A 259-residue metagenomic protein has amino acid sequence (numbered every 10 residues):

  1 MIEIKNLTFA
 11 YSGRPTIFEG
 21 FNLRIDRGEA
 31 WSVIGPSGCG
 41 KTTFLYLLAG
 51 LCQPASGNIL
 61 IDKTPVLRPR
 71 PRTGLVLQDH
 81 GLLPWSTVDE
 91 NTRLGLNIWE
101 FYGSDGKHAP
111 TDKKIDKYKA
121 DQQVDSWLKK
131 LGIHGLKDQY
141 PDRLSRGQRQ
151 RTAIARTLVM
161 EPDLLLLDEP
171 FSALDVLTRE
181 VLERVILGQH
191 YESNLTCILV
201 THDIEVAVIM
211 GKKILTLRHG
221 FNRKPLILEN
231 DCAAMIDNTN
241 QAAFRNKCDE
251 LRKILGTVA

Functional and structural regions predicted by a protein language model:
I34-P36: The feature captures the beta-strand-to-loop junction immediately N-terminal to the Walker
A49: Helix-to-loop junction immediately C-terminal to a conserved catalytic motif
G57-P69, A109: Conserved ABC transporter NBD signature motif
R93, S104-L136, G188: Conserved ABC ATPase "signature" region
Y140-L144, Q148: Conserved ABC ATPase signature
I154: Hydrophobic anchor residue at the start of the ABC signature
V159-D163: A short, proline-enriched helix->beta-strand linker immediately N-terminal to the Walker B motif in ABC-type P-loop
